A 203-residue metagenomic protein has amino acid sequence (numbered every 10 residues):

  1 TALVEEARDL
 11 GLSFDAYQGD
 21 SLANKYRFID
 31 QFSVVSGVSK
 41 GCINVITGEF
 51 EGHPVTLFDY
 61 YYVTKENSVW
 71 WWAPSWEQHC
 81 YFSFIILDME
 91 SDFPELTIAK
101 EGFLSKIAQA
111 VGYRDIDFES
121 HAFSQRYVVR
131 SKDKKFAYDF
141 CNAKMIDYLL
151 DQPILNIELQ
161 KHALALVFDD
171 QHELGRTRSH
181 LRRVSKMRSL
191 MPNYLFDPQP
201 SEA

Functional and structural regions predicted by a protein language model:
L3-A203: Charged, low-complexity intrinsically disordered regions
